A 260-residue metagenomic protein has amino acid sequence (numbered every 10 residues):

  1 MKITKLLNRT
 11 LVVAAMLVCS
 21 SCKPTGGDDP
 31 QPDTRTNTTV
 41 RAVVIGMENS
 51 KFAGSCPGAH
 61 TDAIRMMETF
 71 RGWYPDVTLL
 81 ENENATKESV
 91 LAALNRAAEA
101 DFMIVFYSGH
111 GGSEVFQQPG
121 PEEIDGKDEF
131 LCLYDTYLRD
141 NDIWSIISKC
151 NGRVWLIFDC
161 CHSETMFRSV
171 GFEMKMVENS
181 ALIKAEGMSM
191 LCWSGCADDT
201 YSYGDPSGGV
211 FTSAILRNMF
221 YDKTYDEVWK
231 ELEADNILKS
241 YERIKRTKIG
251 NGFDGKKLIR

Functional and structural regions predicted by a protein language model:
K2-L11: Bacterial N-terminal signal peptides that target proteins for export
V13-M16: Processing junctions and N-termini across compartments
V18-S21: C-terminal motif of bacterial Sec signal peptides marking the signal peptidase cleavage site
K23-R260: Cysteine endopeptidase catalytic domains of the caspase/legumain-like
